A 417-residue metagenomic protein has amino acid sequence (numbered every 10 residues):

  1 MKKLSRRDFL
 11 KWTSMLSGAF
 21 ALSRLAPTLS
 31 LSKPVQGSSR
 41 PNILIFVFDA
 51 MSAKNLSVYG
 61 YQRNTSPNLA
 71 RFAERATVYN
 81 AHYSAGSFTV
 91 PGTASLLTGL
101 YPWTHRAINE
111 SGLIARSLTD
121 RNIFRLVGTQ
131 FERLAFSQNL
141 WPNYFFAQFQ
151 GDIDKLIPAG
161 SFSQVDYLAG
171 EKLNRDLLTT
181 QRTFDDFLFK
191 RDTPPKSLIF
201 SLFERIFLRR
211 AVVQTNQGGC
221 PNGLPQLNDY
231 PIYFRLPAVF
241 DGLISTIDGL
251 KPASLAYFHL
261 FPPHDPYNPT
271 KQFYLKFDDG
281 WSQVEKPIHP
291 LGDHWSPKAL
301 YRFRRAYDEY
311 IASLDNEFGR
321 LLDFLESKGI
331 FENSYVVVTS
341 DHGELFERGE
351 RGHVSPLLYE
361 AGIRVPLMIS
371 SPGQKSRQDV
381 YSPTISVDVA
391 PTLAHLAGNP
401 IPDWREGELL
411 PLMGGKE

Functional and structural regions predicted by a protein language model:
K2-E417: Catalytic domains that recognize anionic headgroups
